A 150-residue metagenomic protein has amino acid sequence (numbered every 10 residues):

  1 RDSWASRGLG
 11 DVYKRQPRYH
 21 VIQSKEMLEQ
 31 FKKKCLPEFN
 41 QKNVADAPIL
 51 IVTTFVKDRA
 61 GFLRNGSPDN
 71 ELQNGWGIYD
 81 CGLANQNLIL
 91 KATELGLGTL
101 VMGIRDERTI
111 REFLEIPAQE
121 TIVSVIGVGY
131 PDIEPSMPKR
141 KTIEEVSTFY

Functional and structural regions predicted by a protein language model:
R1-L9, Y13: Single conserved hydrophobic/aromatic residue that forms the stacking wall/gate of nucleotide- or nucleobase-binding
S6-R7, I51, D69-F113: Small-aliphatic-rich amphipathic alpha-helix that forms the alpha element of a beta-alpha
D11-K14, N43-A45, I116-A118, K139-R140: Solvent-exposed alpha-helices and their adjacent loops that cap or buttress functional pockets in soluble metabolic
K14-C81: Glycine/small-residue-rich phosphate/adenosyl-binding loop
P48-L50, T99, T121-V123: Structural motif
F55, I104, Y130: Short secondary-structure boundary segments
R64, S124-Y150: C-terminal helix-cap and adjacent tail motif
T109-G129: Short, conserved aromatic-histidine micro-motifs
